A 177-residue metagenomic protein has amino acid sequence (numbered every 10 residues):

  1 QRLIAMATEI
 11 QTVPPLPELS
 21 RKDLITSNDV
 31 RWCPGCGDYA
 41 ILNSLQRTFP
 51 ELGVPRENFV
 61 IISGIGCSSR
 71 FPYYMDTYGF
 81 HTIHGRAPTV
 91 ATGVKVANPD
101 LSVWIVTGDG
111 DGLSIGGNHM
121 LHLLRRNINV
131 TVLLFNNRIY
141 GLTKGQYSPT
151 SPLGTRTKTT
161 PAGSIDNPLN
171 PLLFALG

Functional and structural regions predicted by a protein language model:
Q1-A5: Short, Lys/Arg-enriched N-terminal segments with co-localized hydrophobic residues within the first ~10-30 amino acids
M6-S20: Short, charged low-complexity linear segments at domain edges
P17, K22-I83: Active-site diphosphate/adenylate-binding microenvironment
S20, D100, S148-G177: Conserved thiamine diphosphate
R31-G35, V106-G110, T155-S164: Flexible, glycine/proline-enriched loop segments at strand-loop-helix junctions that form or flank small-ligand binding
L42-F49, P88-K95, L121-L124, L169-L176: Predominant activation on well-ordered alpha-helical scaffold segments within soluble catalytic domains
C67-I139: Thiamine diphosphate
G141-Y147: Glycine-rich, charge-decorated loop segments at or immediately adjacent to ligand/cofactor-binding or catalytic sites
